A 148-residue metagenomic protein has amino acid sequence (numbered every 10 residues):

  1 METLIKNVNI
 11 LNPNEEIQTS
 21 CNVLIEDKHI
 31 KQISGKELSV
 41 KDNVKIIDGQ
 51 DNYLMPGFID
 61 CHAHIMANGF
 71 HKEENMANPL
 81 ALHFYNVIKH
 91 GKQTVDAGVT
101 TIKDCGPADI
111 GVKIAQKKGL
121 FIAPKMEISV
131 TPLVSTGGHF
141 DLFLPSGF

Functional and structural regions predicted by a protein language model:
M1-K41, N52-L54: N-terminal metal-binding scaffold of metallo-dependent hydrolase/deaminase domains
L4, V44-D48, I128: Conserved beta-strand scaffold positions in the cores of enzyme catalytic domains, especially in NTP/NDP-utilizing
N12-N14, S34, I65-G69, G137: Activation segment
L24, Q32, D48, D60 (+1 more regions): Short, conserved beta-strand segments within well-ordered enzyme catalytic domains that often line or immediately flank
I30-S34, I46, I102-D104: Short, hydrophobic beta-strand segments that form beta-sheet elements in well-ordered domains
N43, V99, A123-K125: A generic structural signal for alpha->beta connector loops
Y53-K118, H139-L144: Metal-associated gating/positioning segment near the N- to mid-region
L120-F148: Metal-coordinating catalytic core of metallo-dependent amide/deamination hydrolases
